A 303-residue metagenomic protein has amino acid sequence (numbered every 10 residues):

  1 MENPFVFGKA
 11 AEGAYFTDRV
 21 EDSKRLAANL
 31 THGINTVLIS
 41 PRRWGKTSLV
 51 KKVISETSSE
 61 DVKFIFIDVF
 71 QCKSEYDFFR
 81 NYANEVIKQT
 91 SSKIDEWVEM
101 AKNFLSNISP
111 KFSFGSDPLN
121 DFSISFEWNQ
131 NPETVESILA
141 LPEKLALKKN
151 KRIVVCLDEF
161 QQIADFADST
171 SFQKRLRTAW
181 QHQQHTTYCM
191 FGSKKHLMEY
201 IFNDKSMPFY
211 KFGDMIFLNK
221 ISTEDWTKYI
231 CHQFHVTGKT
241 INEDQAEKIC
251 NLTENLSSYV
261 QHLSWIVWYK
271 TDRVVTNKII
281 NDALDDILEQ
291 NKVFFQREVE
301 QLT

Functional and structural regions predicted by a protein language model:
M1-T36, P41, K111, D285 (+1 more regions): A short, basic N-terminal segment
R19, T47, L256: Short, conserved phosphate/pyrophosphate- and ester-handling motifs at nucleotide-, phospho-/glycolipid
G33, F70-E75, F160-Q162, S193-L197 (+2 more regions): Conserved nucleotide-binding/hydrolysis micro-motifs of P-loop NTPases
N35, I39-W44, S48-V154: P-loop NTPase nucleotide-binding core
F79, A83, I87, L139 (+2 more regions): Short, amphipathic alpha-helical segments that act as regulatory/interfacial helices in nucleotide-processing proteins
S125-K194, N203: Conserved Walker B catalytic segment
Y200-N251, R273-V274: Helix-loop-helix "sensor" segment of P-loop NTPases
N255, Q261-T303: Winged-helix-like regulatory helical subdomains adjacent to P-loop NTPase cores
